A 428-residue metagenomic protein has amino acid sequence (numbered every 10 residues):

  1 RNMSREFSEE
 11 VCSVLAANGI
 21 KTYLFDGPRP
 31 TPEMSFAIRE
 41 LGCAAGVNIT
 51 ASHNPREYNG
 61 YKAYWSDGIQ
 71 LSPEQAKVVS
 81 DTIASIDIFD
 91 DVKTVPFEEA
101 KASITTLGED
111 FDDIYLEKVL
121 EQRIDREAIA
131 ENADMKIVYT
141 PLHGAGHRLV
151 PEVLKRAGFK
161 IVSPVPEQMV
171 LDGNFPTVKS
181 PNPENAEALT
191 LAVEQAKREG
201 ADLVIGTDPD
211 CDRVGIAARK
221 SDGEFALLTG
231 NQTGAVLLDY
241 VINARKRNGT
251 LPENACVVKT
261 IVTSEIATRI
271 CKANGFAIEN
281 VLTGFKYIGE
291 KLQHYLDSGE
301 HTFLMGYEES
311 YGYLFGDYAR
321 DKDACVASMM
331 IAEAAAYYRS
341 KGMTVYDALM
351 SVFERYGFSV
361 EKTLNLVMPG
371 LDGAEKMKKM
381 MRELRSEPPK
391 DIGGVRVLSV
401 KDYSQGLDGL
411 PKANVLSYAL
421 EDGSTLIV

Functional and structural regions predicted by a protein language model:
R1, Y23-L24, P28, W65 (+15 more regions): Hydrophobic alpha-helical scaffolding
R1-Y58, K155, K160-G215: N-terminal small/polar loop signature for handling phosphorylated ligands or for N-terminal nucleophile
E6-L15, Y58-W65, D212-N231, A267: Short Gly/Thr/Asp-enriched flexible loops that form oxyanion-binding sites at enzyme active sites
A51-N54, P141-L149, V153, P209 (+2 more regions): Conserved phosphate/anionic-ligand binding catalytic regions in large, soluble enzymes, centered on
N59-L191, Q195-A196: Gly/Ser/Thr-enriched, mixed-charge loops and adjacent short helices that form phosphate/oxyanion-binding elements
Y64-K93, N231-N254, K259-R269, A324 (+1 more regions): Glycine-rich phosphate-binding loop plus the immediately following alpha-helix
K197, A201-L203, E224-A226, A244-V428: Phosphate-binding and adjacent anionic-ligand microenvironments
